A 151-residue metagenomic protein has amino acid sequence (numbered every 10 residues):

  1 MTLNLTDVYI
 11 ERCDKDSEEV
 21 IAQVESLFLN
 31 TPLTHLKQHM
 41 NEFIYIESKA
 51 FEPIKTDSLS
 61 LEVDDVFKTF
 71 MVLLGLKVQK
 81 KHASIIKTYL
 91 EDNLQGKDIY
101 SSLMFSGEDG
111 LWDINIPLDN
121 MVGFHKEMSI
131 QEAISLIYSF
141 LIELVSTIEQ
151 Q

Functional and structural regions predicted by a protein language model:
M1-I54: Charge-rich, low-complexity N-terminal segments
V8, R12-K15, E19, K77 (+3 more regions): Alpha-helix boundary/N-cap detector
Q23-K37, F70-K87: Charged, low-complexity, helix/coiled-coil-prone segments
L27-N30, D92, T147: Surface-exposed polar/charged interaction patches
Y45-M71, H82, D109: Flexible coil/loop and intrinsically disordered linker positions at secondary-structure junctions
E62-D64, L73-K77, P117-D119: A structural detector for beta-sheet-dominated domains
L73-E108: Short, internal acidic amphipathic alpha-helical interface segments that mediate docking to partner proteins
G96-I99, M104-Q151: Alpha-helical oligomerization segments
